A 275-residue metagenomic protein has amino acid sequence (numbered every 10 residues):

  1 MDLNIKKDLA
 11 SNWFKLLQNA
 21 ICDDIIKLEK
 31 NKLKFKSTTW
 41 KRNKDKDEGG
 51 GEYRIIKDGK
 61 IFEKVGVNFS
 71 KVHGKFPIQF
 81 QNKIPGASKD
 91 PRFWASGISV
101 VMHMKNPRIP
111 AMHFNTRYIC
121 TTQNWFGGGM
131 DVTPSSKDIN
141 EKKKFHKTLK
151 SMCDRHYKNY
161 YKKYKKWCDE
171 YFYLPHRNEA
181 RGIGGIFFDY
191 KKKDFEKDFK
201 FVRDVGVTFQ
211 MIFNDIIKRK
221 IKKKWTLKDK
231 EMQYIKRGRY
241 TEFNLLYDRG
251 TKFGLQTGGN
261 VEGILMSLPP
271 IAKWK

Functional and structural regions predicted by a protein language model:
D2-P85, K191-L246: Gly/Pro-rich turn-and-neighbor structural signature
K6, M104-N106, T122, V132-I139 (+2 more regions): A generic structural motif
G51-G128: Internal mixed beta-strand/loop scaffold within catalytic domains of large alpha/beta enzymes
F80-N82, E141, K197, K252-G258: Short conserved micro-motifs at the rims of enzyme active sites and ligand-binding pockets
W94-S96, W125-T133, E179-K193, Y240-E242: Glycine-rich, often proline-containing surface loops adjacent to acidic residues and nearby aromatics that form
M104, T251-K275: Long, contiguous binding/interaction regions
T122-K166: Compact, glycine/acidic-enriched structural inserts
M152-F201, I216-K218: Long, charged, mostly alpha-helical binding arms that flank functional sites
